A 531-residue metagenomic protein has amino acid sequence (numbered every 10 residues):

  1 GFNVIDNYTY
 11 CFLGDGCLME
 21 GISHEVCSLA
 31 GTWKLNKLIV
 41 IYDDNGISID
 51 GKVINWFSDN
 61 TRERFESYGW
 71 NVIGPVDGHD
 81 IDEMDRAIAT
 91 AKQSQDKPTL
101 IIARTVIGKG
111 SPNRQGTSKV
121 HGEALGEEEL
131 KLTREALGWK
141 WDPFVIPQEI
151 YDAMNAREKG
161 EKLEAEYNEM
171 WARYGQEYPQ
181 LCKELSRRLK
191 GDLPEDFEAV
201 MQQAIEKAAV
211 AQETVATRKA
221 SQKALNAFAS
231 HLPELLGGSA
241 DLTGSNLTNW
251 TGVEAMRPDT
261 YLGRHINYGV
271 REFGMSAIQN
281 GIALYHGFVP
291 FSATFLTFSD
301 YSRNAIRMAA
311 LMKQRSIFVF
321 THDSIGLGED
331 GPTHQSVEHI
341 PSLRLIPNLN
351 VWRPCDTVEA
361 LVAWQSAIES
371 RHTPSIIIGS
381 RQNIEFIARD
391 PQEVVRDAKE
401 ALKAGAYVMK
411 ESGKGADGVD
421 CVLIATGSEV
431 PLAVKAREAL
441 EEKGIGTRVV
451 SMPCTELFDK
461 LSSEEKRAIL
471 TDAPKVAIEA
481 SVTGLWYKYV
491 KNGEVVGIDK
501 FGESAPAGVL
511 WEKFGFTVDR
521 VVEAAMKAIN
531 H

Functional and structural regions predicted by a protein language model:
G1-Y8, N155-I378, N383-E385, A468-I469 (+1 more regions): Thiamine diphosphate
F2-D6, Y10, S23-V145, L327-P332 (+1 more regions): Thiamine diphosphate
G14, V76, S239, A293-T294 (+3 more regions): Small/polar loops that bind or transfer phosphate-bearing groups
G14-G16, I73-V76, S118-K119, N348-R353: Flexible, glycine/proline-enriched loop segments at strand-loop-helix junctions that form or flank small-ligand binding
G16-I22: Short acidic, Gly/Ser-rich segments with clustered Asp/Glu that frequently serve as metal-coordination loops in enzyme
G138-W139, P143-E166: Non-catalytic, alpha-helical, charged scaffold/linker segments that couple or flank catalytic or architectural cores
